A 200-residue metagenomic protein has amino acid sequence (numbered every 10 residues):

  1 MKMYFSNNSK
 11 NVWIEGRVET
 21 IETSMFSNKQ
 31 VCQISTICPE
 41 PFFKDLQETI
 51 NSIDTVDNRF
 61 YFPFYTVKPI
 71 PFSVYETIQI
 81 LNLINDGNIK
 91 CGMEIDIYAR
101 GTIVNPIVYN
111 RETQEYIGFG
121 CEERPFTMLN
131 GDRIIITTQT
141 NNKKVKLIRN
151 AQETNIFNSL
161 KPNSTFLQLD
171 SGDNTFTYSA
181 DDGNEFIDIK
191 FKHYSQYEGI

Functional and structural regions predicted by a protein language model:
K2-D45: Short beta-strand and beta-hairpin "edge-sheet" elements
K44-S52: Short, charged, solvent-exposed linker or helix-capping segments at domain edges/interfaces that act as flexible hinges
N51-I200: Intrinsically disordered, low-complexity segments enriched in serine, threonine, and glycine
